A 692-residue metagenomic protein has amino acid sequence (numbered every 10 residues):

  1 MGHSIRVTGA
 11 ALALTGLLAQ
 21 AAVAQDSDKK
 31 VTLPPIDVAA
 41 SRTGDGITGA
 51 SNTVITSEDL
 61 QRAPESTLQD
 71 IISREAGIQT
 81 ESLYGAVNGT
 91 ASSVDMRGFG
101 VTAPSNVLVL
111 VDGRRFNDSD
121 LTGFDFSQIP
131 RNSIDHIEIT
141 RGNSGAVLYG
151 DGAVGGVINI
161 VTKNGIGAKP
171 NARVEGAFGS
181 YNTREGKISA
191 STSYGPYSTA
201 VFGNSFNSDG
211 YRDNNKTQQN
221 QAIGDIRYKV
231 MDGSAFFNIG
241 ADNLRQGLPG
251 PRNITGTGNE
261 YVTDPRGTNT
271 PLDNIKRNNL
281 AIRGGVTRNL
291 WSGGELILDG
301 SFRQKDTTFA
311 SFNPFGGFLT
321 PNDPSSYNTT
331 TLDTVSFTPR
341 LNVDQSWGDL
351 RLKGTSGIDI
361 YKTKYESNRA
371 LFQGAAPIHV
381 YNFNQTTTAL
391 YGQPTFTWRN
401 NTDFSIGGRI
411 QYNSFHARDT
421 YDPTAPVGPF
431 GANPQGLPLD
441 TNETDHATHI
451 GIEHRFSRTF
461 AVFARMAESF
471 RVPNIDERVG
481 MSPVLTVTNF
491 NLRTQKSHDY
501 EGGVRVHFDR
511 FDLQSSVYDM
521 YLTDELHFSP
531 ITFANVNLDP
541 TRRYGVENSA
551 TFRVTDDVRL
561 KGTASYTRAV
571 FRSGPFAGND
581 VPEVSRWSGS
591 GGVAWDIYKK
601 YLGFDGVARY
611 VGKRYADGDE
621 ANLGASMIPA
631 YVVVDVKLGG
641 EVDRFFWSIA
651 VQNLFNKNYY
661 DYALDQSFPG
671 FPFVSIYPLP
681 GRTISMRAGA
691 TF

Functional and structural regions predicted by a protein language model:
L33-E65, N88-S93, V107: N-terminal periplasmic "start-of-domain" segments of outer-membrane beta-barrel proteins
L60, Y610-G618, G639-F692: C-terminal beta-signal and adjacent terminal beta-strands/loops of Gram-negative outer-membrane beta-barrel proteins
Q69, S73-R114, D118: Extracytoplasmic beta-strand/coil segments of soluble accessory domains associated with Gram-negative outer-membrane
R114-G142, I160-V161, N491: Short acidic/polar hinge/loop motifs at secondary-structure boundaries that mediate gating or recognition
F178-N207, R212-P249, D273-W291, E295 (+5 more regions): Transmembrane beta-barrel wall of Gram-negative outer-membrane proteins
S234-G240, K276-V427, E453-R455, H507 (+2 more regions): Face-selective signature of the C-terminal outer-membrane beta-barrel domain
E295-N313, R455, A461-A467, R471-P473 (+4 more regions): Membrane-embedded beta-barrel scaffold of Gram-negative outer-membrane proteins
L341-V343, Y361, F404, Y412 (+5 more regions): Gram-negative outer-membrane beta-barrel transporters
